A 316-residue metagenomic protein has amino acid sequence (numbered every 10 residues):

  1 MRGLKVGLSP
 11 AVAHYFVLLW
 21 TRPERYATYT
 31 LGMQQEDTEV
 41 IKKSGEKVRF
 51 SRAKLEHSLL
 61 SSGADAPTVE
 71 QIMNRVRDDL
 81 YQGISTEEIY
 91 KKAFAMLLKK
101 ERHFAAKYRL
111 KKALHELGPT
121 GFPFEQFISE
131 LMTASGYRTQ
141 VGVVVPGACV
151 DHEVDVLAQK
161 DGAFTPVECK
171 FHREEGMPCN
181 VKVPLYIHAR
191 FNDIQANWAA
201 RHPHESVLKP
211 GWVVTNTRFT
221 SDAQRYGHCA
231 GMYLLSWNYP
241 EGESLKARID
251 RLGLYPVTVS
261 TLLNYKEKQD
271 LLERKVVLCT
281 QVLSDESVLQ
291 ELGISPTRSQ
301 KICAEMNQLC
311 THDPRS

Functional and structural regions predicted by a protein language model:
R2-G7, A11: Extreme N-terminal basic, low-complexity initiation segments that serve as generic localization/processing leaders
Y15-V17, A27: Short hydrophobic alpha-helical segments enriched in small aliphatic residues
Y29-L117, F124: Long, C-terminal-biased catalytic regions of enzyme "large/alpha" subunits
A66, L97-Y255, L272-E273: Intrinsically disordered, low-complexity Ser/Thr/Pro/Gly-rich regulatory segments
D250-S316: C-terminal extensions
